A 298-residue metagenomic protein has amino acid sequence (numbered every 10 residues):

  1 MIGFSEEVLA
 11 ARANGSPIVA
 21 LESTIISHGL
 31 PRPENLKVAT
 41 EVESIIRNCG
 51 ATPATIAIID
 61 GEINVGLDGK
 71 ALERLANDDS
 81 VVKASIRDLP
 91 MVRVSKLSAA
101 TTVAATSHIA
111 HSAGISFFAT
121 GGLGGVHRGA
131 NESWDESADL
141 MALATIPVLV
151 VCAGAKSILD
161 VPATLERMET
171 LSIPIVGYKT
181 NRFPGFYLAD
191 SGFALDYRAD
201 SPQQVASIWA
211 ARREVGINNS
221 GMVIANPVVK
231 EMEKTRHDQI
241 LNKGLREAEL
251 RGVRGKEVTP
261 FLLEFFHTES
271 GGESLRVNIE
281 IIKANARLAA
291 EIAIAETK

Functional and structural regions predicted by a protein language model:
L9-A13, I18-V19, I109-S112, F117-A119 (+5 more regions): Solvent-exposed alpha-helices and their adjacent loops that cap or buttress functional pockets in soluble metabolic
V19-L21, P53-I58, A99, F117-G122 (+5 more regions): General beta-strand structural signal in soluble alpha/beta enzymes
S23, H28-L30, L36-V92, V215-K230 (+1 more regions): Glycine-rich nucleotide/cofactor/substrate-binding loop typically near the N-terminus or early in the first domain
P33-V38, A71-A76, G125-A144, R167: A glycine- and small-aliphatic-rich helix-loop capping segment at beta-alpha/alpha-beta transitions that lines
E34-S44, A163-T170, F186-Y187, S191-A194 (+2 more regions): Short, solvent-exposed amphipathic alpha-helical segments in soluble enzyme and RNA/protein-processing domains
T102-V103, N131-A144, V148-E169, Q203-S207: Active-site glycine-rich loop that binds ribose-phosphate moieties when present
L188-E214: Anionic-ligand binding region
N218-I281: A C-terminal functional module that forms or caps the active site or interfaces directly with catalytic machinery
